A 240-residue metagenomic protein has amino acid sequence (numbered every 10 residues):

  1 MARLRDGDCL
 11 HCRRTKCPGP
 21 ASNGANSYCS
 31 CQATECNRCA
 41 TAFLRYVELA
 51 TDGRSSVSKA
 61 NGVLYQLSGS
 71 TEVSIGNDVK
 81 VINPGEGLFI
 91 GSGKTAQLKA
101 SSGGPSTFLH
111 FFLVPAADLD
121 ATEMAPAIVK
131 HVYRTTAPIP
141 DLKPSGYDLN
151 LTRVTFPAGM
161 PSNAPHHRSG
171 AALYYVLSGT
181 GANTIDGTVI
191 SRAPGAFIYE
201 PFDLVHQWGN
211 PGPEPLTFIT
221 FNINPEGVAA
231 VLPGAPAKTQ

Functional and structural regions predicted by a protein language model:
M1-Y46, R54, V79-P84, L88-S92 (+2 more regions): A short, N-terminal "cap"/entry segment at the start of jelly-roll beta-barrel domains of the cupin/DSBH fold
C36-C39, A50-Q66, G146-Y147, G159-A172: A short beta-loop-beta micro-motif enriched in histidine and acidic residues
D52-S55, L88, S92-K99, P161-N163 (+2 more regions): Histidine-centered metal-chelating micro-motifs
K59-G76, S169-G187: Glycine- and acidic-residue-biased ligand/ion/polar-headgroup-sensing regions
G76-G93, D186-L204: Short acidic-glycine-tyrosine-enriched beta hairpin
G93-D118, A182, F202-A229: Ligand-binding loop in jelly-roll beta-barrel domains
R134-A164, R168-A182: Surface-exposed interaction/gating patches
